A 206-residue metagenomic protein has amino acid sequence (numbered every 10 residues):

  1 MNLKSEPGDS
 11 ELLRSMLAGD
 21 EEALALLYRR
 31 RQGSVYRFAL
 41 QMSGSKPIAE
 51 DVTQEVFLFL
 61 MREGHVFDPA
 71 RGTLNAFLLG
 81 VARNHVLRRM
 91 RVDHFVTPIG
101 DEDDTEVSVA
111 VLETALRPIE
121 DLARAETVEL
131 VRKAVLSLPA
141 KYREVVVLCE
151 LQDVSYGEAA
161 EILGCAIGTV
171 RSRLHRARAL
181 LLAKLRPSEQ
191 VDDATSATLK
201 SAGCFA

Functional and structural regions predicted by a protein language model:
M1-S34, I119, A183, K200-A206: N-terminal module of bacterial RNA polymerase sigma factors
N2-E6, R88, V96-R124, S155 (+1 more regions): Internal acidic/polar
P7, R132-T169, A183: Helix-turn-helix DNA-binding module
L17-A18, G44, E55-R71, V92-H94: Sigma70-family region 2
Y28-K46, E63, L79, V135 (+1 more regions): Amphipathic, Lys/Arg- and hydrophobic-enriched alpha-helical face
R37, D51-L58, G72-N84: Structural recognition of an alpha-helix C-terminal capping motif at a helix-to-coil junction
A39, R91-H94, L138, R143 (+1 more regions): Short, Lys/Arg-enriched C-terminal cap helix and immediately downstream tail that follows
R62-P69, L79-D101, R124, R176 (+1 more regions): Arg/Lys-rich amphipathic alpha helix in sigma70-family domain 2
